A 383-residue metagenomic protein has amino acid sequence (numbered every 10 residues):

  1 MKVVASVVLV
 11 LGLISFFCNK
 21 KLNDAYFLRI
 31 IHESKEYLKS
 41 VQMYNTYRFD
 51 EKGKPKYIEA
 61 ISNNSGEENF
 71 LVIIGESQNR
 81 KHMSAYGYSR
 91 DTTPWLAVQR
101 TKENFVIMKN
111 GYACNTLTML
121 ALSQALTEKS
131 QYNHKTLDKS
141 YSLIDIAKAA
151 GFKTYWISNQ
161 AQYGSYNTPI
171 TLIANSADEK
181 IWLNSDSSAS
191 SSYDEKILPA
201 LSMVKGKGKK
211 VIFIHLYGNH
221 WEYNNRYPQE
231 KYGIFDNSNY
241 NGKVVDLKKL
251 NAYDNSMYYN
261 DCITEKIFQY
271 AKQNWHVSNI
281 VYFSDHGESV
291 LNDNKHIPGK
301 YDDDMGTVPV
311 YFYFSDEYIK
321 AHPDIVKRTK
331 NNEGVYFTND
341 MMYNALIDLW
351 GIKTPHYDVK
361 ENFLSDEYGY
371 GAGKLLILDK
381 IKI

Functional and structural regions predicted by a protein language model:
S6, V10-V72, S77-Y240, T307 (+1 more regions): Active-site-proximal alpha/beta segments of enzymes that process anionic O-linked groups
K56, P199, N237-I280, F312-F314 (+2 more regions): A long, amphipathic alpha-helix that forms part of the scaffold/cap immediately adjacent to metal-dependent active
L71, Y259-P298, Y343: Metal-dependent active-site segment of extracytoplasmic phospho-/sulfohydrolases and closely related
G87-D91, H276-V277, F283-H322, V359: Histidine-centered active-site microenvironments of extracellular/periplasmic hydrolases and transferases
H134-K139, L247-Y258, K300-G306, I319-L346 (+1 more regions): A short beta-strand-to-alpha-helix junction
W156-S158, I212-G218, D254-M257, N279-S284 (+1 more regions): Short beta-strand segments
V326-N331, G351-I383: Polar, surface-exposed loop/tail segments that function as active-site lids or cofactor/substrate-recognition elements
